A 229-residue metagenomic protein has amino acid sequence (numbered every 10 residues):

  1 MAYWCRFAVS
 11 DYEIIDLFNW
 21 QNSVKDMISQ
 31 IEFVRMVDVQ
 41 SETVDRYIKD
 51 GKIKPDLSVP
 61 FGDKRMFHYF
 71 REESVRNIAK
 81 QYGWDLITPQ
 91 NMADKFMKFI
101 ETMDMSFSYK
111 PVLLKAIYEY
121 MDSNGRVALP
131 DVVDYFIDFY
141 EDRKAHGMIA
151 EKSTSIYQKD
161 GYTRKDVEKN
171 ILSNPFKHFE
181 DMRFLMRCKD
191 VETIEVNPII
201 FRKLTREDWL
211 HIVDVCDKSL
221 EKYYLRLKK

Functional and structural regions predicted by a protein language model:
M1-K229: Intrinsically disordered, charged low-complexity linkers and terminal tails that flank or connect structured domains
